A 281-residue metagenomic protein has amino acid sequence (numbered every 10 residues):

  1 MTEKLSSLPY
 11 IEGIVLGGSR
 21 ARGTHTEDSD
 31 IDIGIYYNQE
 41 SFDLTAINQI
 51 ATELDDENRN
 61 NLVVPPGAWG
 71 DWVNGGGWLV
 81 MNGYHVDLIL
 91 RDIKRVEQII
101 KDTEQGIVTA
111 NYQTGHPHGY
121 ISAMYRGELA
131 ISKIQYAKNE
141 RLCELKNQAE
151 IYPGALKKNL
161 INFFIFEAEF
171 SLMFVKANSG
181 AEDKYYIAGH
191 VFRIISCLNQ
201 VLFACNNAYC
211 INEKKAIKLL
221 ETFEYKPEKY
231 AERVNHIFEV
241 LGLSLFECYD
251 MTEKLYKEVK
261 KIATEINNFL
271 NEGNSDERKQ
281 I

Functional and structural regions predicted by a protein language model:
M1-L16: Helical scaffold of the NTase/Pol beta-like nucleotidyltransferase catalytic core
M1-L5, A51-N58, V259: Hydrophobic, Leu/Ile/Phe/Ala-enriched alpha-helical segments that form helix-helix packing faces
P9-E12, I31, A68: Accessory alpha/beta interaction modules
G18-E53, G75-L90: Catalytic metal-binding acidic patch
A21-R22, I93-K94, A208-C210: Short, solvent-exposed loop/turn segments at secondary-structure junctions
E40, E57, A204: Phosphate/oxyanion-binding loops and surfaces in catalytic or ligand/nucleic-acid-binding neighborhoods
E53-S179: Conserved NTP/Mg2+-binding pocket subregion across the NTase superfamily
Q135-I281: Conserved nucleotidyltransferase catalytic core and NTase-mimicking acidic/glycine-rich helix/loop elements in nucleic
